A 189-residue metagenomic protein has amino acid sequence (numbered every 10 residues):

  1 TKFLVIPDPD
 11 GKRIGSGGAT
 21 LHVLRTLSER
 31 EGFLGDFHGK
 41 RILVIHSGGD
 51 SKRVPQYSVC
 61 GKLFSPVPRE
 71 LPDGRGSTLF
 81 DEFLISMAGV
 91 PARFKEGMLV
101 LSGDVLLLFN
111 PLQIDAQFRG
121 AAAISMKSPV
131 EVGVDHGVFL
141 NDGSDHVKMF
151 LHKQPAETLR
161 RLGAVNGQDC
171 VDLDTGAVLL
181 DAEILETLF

Functional and structural regions predicted by a protein language model:
T1-F189: Unchanged
